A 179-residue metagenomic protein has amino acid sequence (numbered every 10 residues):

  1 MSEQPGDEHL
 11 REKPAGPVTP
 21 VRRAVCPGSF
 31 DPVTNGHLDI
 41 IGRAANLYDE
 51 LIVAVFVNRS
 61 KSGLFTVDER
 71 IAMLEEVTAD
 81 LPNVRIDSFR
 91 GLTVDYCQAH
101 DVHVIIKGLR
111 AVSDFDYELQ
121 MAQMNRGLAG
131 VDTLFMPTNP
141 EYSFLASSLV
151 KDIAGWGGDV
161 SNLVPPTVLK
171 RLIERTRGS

Functional and structural regions predicted by a protein language model:
S2-S179: Nucleotidyltransferase catalytic core that binds NTPs
